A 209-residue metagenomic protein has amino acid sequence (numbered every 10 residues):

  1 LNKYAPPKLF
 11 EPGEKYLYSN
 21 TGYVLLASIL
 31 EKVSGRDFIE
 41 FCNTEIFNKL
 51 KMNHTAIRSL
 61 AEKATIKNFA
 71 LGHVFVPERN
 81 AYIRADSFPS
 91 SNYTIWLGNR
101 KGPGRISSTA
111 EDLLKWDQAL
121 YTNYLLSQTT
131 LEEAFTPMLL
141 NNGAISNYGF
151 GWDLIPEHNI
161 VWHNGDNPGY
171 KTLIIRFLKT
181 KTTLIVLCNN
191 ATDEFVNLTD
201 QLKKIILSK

Functional and structural regions predicted by a protein language model:
L1-I160, N164-D166: Short, surface-exposed loop or secondary-structure junction motifs that flank catalytic or metal-binding residues
V76-P77, S127, K181-T182, K203-S208: Short, low-complexity, polar/charged sequence segments that are solvent-exposed and flexible
I145, I185, E194-F195: Generic domain-boundary/flexible-linker signal
G169-Y170: Short, small/polar residue-rich loop motifs at catalytic or cofactor-binding pockets
L173-N190: Short, well-ordered beta-strand elements
A191-K209: Short, gly/Ser/Thr-rich active-site loops of penicillin-recognizing serine hydrolases
